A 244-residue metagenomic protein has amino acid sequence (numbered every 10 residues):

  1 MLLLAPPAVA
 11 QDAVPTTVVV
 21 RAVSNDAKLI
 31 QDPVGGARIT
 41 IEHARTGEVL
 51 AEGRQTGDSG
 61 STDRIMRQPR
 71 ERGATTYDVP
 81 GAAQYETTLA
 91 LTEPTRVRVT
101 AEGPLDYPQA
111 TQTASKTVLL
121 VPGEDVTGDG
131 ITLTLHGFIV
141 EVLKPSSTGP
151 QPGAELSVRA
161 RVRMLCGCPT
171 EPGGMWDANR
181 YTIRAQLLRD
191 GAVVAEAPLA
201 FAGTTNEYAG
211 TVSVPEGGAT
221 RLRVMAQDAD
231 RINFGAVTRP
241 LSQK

Functional and structural regions predicted by a protein language model:
V20-Q31, R161-W176: Short amphipathic, basic-aromatic surface patches that mediate peripheral association with negatively charged
Q31-R38, G173-I183: Short coil-to-beta strand junction motifs in C2/discoidin
G60-Y85, A202-G210: Aromatic sugar-binding surface patches on proteins that engage polysaccharides or sugar-phosphate polymers
A90-E93, S213-A219: Surface-exposed, short loops/turns at beta-strand junctions within beta-sandwich domains
L91-Q112, Q227-A236: Short acidic/polar inter-strand loop motif in beta-rich domains
D106-D129, Q243: Structured interaction patches on ligand/partner-binding surfaces of diverse proteins
L120-S157, R161-L165: Short, compositionally biased P/S/T/A/G/V-rich stretches that sit at domain boundaries
